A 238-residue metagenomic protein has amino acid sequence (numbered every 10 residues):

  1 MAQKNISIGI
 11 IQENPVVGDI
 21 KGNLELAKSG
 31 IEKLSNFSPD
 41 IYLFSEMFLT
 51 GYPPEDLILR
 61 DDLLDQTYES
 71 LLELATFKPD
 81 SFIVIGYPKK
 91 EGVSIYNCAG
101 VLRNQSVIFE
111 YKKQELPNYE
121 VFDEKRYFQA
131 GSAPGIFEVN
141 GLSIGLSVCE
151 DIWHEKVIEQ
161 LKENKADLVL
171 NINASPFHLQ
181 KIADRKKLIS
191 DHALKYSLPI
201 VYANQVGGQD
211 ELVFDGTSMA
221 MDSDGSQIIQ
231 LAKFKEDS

Functional and structural regions predicted by a protein language model:
M1-S238: Enzyme catalytic cores with a strong preference for nitrogen-chemistry domains
